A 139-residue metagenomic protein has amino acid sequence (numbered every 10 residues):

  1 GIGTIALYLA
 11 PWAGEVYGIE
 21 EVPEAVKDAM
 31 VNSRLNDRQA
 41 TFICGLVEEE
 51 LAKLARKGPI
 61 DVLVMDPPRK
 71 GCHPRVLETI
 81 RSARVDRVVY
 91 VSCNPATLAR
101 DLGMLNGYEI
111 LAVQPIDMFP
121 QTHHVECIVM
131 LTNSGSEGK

Functional and structural regions predicted by a protein language model:
G1-K139: Rossmann-like S-adenosyl-L-methionine
